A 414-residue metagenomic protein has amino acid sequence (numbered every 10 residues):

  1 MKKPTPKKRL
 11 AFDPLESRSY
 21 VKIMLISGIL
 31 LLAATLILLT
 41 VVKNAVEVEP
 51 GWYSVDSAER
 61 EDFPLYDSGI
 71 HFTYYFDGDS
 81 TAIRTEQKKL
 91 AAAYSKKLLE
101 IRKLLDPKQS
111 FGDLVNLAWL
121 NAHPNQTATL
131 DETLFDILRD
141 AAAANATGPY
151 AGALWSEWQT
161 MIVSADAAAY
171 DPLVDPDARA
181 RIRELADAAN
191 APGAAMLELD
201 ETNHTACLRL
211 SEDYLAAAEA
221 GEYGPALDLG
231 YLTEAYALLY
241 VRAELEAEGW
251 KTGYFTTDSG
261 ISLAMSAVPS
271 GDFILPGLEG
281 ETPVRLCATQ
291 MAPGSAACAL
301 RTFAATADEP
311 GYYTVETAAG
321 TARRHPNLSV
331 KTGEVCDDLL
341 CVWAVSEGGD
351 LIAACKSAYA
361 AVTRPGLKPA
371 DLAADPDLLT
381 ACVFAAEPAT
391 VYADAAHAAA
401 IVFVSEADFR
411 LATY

Functional and structural regions predicted by a protein language model:
K2-Y414: Mature catalytic core of soluble alpha/beta enzymes
